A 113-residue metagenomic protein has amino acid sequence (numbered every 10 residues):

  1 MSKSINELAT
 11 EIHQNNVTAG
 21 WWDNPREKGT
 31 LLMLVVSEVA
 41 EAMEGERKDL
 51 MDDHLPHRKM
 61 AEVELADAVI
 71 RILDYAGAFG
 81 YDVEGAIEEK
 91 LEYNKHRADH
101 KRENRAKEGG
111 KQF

Functional and structural regions predicted by a protein language model:
M1-F113: Flexible "arm" and connector segments at domain edges
